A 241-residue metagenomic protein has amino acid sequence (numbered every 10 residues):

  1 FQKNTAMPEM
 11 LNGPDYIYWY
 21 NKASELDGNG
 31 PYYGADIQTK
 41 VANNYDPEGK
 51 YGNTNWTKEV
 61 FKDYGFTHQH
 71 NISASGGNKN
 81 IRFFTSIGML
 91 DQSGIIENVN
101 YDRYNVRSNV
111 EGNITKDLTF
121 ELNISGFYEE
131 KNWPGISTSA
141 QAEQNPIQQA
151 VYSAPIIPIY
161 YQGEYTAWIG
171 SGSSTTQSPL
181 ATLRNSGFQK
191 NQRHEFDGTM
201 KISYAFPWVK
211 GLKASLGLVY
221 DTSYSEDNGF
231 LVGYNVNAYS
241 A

Functional and structural regions predicted by a protein language model:
F1, N78-S93, E97-Y161, G187-L231: Transmembrane beta-barrel strand/turn architecture of Gram-negative outer membrane proteins
F1-E97, G135-T138: Residues embedded in well-ordered regular secondary structure
Q2-K40, F127-S171, Y224-A241: A surface-exposed, glycine/aromatic-enriched loop/edge motif typical of exported proteins
G52-K58, L90-S93, Q177-G187, A241: Extracytoplasmic loops and strand-loop junctions of Gram-negative outer membrane beta-barrel proteins
Q69-N71, R184, T199-K201: Short structured motifs
H70-S73, W168-S174: Short, charged beta->alpha transition segments
